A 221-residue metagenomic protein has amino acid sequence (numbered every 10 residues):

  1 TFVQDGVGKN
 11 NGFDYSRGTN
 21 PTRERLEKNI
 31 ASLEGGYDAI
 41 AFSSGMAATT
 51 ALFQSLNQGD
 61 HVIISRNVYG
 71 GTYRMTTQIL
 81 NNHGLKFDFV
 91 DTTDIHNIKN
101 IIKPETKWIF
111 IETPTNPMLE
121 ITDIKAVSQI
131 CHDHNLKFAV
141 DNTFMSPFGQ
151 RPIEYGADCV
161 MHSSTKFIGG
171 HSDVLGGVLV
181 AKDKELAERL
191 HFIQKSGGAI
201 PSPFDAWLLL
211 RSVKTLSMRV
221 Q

Functional and structural regions predicted by a protein language model:
F2-A47, S55, G71-Q78: Conserved N-terminal alpha-helix of the aminotransferase class I/II PLP-enzyme fold
A39-Q221: Conserved PLP-enzyme active-site core in the AAT-like
